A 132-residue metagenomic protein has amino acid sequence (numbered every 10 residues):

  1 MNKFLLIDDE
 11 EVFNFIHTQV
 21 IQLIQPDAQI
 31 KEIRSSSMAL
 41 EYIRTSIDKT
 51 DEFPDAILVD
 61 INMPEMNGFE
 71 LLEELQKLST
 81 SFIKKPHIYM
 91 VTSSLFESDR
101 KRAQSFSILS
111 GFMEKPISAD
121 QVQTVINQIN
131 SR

Functional and structural regions predicted by a protein language model:
F4, D51-L58: Active-site beta3 strand of CheY-like receiver
D8, D60: Active-site residues of response regulator receiver
E11-S35: Two-component/phosphorelay signaling modules centered on CheY-like receiver
E32-T45, G68: Helix N-cap/capping motif at the beta->alpha junctions
M63: Receiver (REC) domain active-site loop signature in two-component systems and cognate sites in sensor histidine kinases
F69-F82: Short amphipathic alpha-helix used as the core "switch/output" element in two-component signaling
E70, K84-Y89, S94-G111: Alpha4 helix (beta4-alpha4-beta5 surface) of REC/receiver domains from two-component response regulators
E114-K115: A Lys-centered signature of the CheY-like receiver
